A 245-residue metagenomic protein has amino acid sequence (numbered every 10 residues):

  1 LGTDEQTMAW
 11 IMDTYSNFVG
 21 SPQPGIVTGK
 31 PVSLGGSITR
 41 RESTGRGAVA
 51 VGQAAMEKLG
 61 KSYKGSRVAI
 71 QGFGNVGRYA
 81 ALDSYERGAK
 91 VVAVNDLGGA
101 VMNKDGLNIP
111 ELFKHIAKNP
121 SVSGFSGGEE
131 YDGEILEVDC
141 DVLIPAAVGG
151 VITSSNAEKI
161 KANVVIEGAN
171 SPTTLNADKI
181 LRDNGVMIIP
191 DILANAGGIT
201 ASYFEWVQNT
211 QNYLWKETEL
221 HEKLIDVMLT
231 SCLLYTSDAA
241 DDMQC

Functional and structural regions predicted by a protein language model:
L1-Y63: Glycine/serine-rich phosphate-binding loop and adjoining beta1-alpha1 elements at the start of nucleotide-handling
D13-P24, Q53-K61, Y85-K90, D96-G99 (+3 more regions): Generic secondary-structure signature for well-ordered alpha-helical cores
S21-V27, A93-D96, I144-P145, I166-G168 (+1 more regions): General beta-strand structural signal in soluble alpha/beta enzymes
E42, R46-E134: Glycine-rich phosphate/diphosphate-binding loop of Rossmann-like nucleotide-binding domains
A55, N163-S237: Adenosine-phosphate binding glycine-rich loop
V76-A80, V151-I152, T174, G197-G198: Short glycine/serine/threonine-rich phosphate/pyrophosphate-binding segments that cradle anionic phosphate groups
G99-I188: Rossmann-like adenosine-cofactor binding region
Y235-C245: Single conserved hydrophobic/aromatic residue that forms the stacking wall/gate of nucleotide- or nucleobase-binding
